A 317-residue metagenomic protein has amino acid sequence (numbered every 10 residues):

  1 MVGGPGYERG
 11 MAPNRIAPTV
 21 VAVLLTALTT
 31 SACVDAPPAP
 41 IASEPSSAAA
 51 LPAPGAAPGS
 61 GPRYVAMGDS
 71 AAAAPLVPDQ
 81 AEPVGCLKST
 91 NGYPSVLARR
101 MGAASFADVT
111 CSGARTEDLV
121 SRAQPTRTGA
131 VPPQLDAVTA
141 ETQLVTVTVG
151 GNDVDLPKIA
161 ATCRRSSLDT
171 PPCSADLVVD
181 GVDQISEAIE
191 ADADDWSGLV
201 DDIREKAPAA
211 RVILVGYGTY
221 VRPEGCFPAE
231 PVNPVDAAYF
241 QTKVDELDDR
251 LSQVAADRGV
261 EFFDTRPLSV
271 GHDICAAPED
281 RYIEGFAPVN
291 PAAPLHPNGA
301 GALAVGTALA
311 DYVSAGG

Functional and structural regions predicted by a protein language model:
M1-T30: Sec-dependent bacterial lipoprotein signal peptides
A17, L28-P52, A56-A57, G317: C-terminal region of N-terminal signal peptides and the immediate post-cleavage residues of exported proteins
S46-G113, R164-T170: Serine-esterase "nucleophile elbow" of acetyl-processing enzymes
R63-G68, A72, S105-T110, Q143-T148 (+3 more regions): Structural recognition of the beta-strand scaffold that forms the well-ordered cores of secreted hydrolase catalytic
V77, T128-E187: Oxyanion-hole/transition-state-stabilizing segment in secreted/luminal serine hydrolases and related acyltransferases
G113-P132, C275-V289: Charged, often glycine-rich, active-site loop that binds/positions anionic groups
L144-V147, L168-R204, I213-F262: Conserved N-terminal glycine/acidic-rich loop preference
G218-G317: Catalytic His-Asp segment of secreted/periplasmic serine-dependent ester chemistry enzymes
